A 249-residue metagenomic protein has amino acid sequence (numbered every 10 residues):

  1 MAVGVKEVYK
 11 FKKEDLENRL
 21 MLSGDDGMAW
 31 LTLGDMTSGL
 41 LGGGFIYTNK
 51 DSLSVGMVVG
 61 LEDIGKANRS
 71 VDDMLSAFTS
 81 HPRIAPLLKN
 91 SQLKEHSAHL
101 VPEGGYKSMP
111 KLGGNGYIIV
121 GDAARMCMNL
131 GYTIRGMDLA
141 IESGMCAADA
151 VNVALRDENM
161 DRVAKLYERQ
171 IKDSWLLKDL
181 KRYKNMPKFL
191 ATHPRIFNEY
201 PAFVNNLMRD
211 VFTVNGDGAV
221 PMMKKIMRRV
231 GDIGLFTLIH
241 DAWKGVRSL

Functional and structural regions predicted by a protein language model:
M1-L87: Predominantly flavin-linked oxidoreductase catalytic cores and closely associated redox partners
R19-M21, K89-S91, L180-P187: Short coil/turn segments at secondary-structure boundaries
M36-L41, K50, D63-S143, R156-D161 (+1 more regions): FAD/FMN-dependent oxidoreductases across multiple families
Y47-D51, V55-E62, G131-D138, F197-G216: Short secondary-structure transition/capping segments
S52-S54, D179-L180, L238-K244: C-terminal segments that line or cap access tunnels to active or ligand-binding sites in enzymes and enzyme-associated
A98-N115, D173-W175, D179, K188-A202 (+1 more regions): Extended, non-globular alpha-helical segments
C127, E142, C146-N198: Active-site-proximal substrate-binding core of FAD-dependent oxidoreductases
L190-L249: C-terminal auxiliary extensions adjacent to catalytic cores
